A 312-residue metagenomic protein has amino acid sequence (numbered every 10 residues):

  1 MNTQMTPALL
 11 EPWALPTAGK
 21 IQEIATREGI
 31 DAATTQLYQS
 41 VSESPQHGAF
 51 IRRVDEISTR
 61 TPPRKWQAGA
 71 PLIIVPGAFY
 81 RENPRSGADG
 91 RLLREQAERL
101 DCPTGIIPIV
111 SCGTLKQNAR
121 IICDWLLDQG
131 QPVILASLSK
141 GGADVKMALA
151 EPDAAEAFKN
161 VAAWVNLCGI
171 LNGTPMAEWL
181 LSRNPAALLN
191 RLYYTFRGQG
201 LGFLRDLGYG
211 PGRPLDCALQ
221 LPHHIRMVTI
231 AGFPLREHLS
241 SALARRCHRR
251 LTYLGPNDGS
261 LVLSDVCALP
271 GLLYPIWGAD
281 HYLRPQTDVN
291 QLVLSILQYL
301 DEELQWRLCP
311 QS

Functional and structural regions predicted by a protein language model:
M1-R85, E95-R99: Flexible, membrane-associating and regulatory peripheral segments of lipid-active enzymes
R64-V133: Active-site catalytic motif of lipid deacylating hydrolases and related acyltransferases
I73, G105, A163-V165, V228-I230 (+1 more regions): Hydrophobic/aromatic beta-strand patches that form the interior of the parallel beta-sheet core in alpha/beta enzyme
V75-A78, S139, G169, G232: Glycine-rich His-Gly loop
S86, P175-L180, H238-L243: Short aromatic-enriched loop/helix-cap "lid" or pocket-rim segments at secondary-structure transitions that line
A97, L126, Q220, L292-V293: A generic structural signal for well-ordered alpha-helical segments
K116-L219: Serine-dependent carboxylesterase/thioesterase catalytic core of lipase-like alpha/beta-hydrolase/SGNH enzymes
P222-S312: C-terminal catalytic-base region of ester-bond hydrolases, centering on the histidine of the charge-relay
